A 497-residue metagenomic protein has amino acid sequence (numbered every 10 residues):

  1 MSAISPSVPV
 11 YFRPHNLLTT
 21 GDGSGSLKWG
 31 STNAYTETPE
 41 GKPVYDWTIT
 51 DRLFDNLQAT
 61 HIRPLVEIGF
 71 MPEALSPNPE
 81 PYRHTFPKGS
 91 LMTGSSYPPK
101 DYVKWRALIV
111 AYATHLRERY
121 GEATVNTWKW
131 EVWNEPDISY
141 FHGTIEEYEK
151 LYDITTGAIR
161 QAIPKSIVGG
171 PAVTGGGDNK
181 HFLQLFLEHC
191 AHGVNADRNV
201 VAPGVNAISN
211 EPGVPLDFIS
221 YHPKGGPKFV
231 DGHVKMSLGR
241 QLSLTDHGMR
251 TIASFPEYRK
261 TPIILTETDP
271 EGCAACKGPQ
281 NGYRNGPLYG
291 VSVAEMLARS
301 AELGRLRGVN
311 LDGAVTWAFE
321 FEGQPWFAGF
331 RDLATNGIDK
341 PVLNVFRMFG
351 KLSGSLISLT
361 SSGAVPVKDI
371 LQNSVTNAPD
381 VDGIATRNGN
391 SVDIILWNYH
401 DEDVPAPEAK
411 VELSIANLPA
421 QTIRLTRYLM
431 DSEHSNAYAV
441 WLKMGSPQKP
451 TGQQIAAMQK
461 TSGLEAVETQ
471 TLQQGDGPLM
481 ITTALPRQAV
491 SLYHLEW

Functional and structural regions predicted by a protein language model:
M1-V8, R487: Mature N-terminal, pre-catalytic/accessory segment of carbohydrate-active enzymes
S7-M236, H247, P270-C273: Substrate-binding cleft and catalytic face of glycoside hydrolase catalytic domains, especially the flexible beta-alpha
G23, K28-N33, V205-I208, T251-S254 (+6 more regions): Generic recognition of flexible, low-complexity loop/linker segments
L57, Y112, W130, T155 (+9 more regions): Conserved, mostly hydrophobic/aromatic
S209, K224-P279, R307-A314, K351 (+1 more regions): Glycoside hydrolase catalytic-domain groove-lining segments
L265-H400, A406: Aromatic/acidic polysaccharide-binding cleft in carbohydrate-active enzymes
D369-K443, A484-H494: Carbohydrate-binding surface patches
L418-M480: Acidic, Ser/Thr/Pro-rich beta/coil linker or hinge segments at domain junctions
